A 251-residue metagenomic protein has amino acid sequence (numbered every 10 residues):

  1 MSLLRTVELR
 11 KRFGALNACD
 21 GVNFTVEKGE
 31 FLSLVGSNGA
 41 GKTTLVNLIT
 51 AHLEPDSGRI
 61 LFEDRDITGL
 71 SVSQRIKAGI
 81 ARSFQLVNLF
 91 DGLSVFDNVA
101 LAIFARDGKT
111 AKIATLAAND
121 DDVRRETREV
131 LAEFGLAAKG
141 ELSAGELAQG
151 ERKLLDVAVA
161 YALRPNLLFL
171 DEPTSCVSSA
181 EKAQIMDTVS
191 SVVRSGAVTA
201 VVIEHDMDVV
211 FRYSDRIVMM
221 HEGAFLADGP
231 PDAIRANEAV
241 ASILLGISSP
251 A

Functional and structural regions predicted by a protein language model:
S2-A251: Glycine-rich phosphate-binding loops of nucleotide-dependent enzymes
